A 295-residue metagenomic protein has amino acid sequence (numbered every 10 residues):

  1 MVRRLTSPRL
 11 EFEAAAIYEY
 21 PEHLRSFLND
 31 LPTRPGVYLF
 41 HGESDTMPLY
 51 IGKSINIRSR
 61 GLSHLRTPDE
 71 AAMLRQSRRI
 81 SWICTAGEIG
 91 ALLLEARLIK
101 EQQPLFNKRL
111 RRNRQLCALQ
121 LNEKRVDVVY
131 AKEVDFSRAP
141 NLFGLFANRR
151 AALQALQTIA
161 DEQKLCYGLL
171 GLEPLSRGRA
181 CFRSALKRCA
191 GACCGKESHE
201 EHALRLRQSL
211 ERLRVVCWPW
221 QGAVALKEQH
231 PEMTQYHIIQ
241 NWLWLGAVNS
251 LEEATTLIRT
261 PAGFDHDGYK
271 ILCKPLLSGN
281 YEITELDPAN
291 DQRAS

Functional and structural regions predicted by a protein language model:
M1-S295: Acidic, glycine-enriched active-site microenvironments
